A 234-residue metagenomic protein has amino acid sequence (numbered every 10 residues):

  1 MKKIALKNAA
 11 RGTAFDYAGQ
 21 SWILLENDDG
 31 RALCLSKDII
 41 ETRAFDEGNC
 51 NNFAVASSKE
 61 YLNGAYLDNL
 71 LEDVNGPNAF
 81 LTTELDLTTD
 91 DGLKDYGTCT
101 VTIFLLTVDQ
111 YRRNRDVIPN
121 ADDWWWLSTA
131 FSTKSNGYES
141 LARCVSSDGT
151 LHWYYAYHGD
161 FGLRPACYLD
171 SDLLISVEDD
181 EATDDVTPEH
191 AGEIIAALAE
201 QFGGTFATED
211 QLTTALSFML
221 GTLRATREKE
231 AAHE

Functional and structural regions predicted by a protein language model:
M1, R227-E234: Short intrinsically disordered terminal tails
M1-A191: Collagenous Gly-X-Y triple-helix signature in extracellular proteins
V186-G203: N-terminal acidic leader/helix
I194-A199, L212-L220: An amphipathic alpha-helical micro-motif enriched in hydrophobic residues with embedded/adjacent acidic residues
F202-D210: Charged, low-complexity interaction regions
L220-R227: Short alpha-helix boundary/capping elements
